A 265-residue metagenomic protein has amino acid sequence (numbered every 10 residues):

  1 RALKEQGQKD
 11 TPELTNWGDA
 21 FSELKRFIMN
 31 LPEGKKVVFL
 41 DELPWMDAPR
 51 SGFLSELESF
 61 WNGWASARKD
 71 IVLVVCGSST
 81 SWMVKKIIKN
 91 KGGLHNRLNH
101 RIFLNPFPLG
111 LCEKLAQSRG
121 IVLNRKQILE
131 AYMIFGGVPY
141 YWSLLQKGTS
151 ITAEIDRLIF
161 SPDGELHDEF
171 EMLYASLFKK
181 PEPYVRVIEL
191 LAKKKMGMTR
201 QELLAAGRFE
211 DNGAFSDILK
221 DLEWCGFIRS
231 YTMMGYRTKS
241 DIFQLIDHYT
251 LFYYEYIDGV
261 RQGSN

Functional and structural regions predicted by a protein language model:
R1-S264: Phosphate-binding site recognition
